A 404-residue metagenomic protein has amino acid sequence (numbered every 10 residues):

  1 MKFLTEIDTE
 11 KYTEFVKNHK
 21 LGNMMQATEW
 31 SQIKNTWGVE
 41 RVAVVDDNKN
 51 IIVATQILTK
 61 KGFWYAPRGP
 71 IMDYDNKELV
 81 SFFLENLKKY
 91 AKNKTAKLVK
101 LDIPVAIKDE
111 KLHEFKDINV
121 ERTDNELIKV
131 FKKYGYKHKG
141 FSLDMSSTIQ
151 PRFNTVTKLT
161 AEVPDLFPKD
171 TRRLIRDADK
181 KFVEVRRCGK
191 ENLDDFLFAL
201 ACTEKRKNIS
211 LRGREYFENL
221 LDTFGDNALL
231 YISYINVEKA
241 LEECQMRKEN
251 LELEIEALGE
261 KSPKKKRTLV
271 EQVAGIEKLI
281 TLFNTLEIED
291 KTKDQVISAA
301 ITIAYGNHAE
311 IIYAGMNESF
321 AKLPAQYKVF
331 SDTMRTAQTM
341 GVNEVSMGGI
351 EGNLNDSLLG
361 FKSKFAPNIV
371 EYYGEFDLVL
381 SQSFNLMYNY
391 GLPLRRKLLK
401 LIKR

Functional and structural regions predicted by a protein language model:
L4-G62, A106-K108, G135-T148, N154-A321: A conserved beta-strand-loop-helix scaffold within acyl/acetyltransferase catalytic domains
T9, E40, H113, D117-E162 (+2 more regions): Active-site/acyl-donor-binding loops of N-acyltransferases
A66: Flexible glycine-rich active-site/ligand-binding loops centered on an Asp-His dyad
G69-D75, K116-I118: The substrate-binding groove and active-site-proximal loops of carbohydrate-active enzymes, especially glycoside
M72-E78, E351-N355: Acidic-and-aromatic substrate-binding clefts and catalytic sites of carbohydrate-active enzymes
K77-K89, A321-R335: Conserved acetyl-CoA-binding loop-helix of GNAT-fold acetyltransferases
A91-H113, Q338-G349: Conserved GNAT acetyl-CoA-binding A-motif
G315-P324, G349-N353: Short, contiguous acidic/charged loop-to-helix segments that flank catalytic cores in large enzymes
